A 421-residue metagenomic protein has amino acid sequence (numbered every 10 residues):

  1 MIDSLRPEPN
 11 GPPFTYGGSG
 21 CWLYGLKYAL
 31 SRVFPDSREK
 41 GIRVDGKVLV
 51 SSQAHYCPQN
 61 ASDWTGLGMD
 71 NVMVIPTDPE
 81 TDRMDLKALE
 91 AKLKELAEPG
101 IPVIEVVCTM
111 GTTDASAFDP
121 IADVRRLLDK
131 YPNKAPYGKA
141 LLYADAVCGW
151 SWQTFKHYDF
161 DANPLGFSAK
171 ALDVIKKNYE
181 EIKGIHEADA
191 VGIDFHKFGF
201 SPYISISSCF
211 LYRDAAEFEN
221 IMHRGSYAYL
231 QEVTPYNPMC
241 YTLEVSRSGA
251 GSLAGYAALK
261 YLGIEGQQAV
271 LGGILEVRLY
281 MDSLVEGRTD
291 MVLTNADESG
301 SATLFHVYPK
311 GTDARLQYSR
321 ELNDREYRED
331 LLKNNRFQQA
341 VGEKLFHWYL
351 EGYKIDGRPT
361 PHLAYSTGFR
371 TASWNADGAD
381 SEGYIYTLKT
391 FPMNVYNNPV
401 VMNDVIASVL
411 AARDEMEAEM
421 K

Functional and structural regions predicted by a protein language model:
I2-R6, A146-I182, Q317-Q339, E343 (+1 more regions): Charged, glycine/proline-rich intrinsically disordered loops and linkers
E8, G17-A215: Conserved PLP-enzyme active-site core in the AAT-like
E8-P9, N295-A302, G383-I385: Short Gly/Ser/Thr- and Asp/Glu-enriched loop/turn motifs at secondary-structure junctions
T112, S116, N163-D297, Y308-A314: Active-site C-terminal subdomain of aminotransferase-like
L127, I355, P359, F369-K421: PLP-dependent enzyme catalytic core of the Aspartate aminotransferase-like
K139, V285-E298, R358-A364, M420-K421: Flexible, glycine/charged-enriched surface loops at secondary-structure junctions
A146-C148, G273-V277, D290-H306, S366-W374: A glycine-rich phosphate-binding loop feature that marks nucleotide/adenosyl-phosphate handling sites
V292-T360: Conserved PLP-binding catalytic core of the aspartate aminotransferase-like
